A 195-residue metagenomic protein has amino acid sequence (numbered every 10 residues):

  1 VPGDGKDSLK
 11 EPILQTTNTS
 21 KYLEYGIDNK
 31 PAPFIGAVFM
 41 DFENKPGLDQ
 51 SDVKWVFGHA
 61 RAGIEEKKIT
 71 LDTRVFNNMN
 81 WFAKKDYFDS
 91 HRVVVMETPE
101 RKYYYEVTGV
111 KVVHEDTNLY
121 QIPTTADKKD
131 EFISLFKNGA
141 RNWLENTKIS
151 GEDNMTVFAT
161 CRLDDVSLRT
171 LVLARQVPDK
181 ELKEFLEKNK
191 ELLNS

Functional and structural regions predicted by a protein language model:
V1-S195: Solvent-exposed, non-transmembrane regions of membrane-associated and secreted proteins
